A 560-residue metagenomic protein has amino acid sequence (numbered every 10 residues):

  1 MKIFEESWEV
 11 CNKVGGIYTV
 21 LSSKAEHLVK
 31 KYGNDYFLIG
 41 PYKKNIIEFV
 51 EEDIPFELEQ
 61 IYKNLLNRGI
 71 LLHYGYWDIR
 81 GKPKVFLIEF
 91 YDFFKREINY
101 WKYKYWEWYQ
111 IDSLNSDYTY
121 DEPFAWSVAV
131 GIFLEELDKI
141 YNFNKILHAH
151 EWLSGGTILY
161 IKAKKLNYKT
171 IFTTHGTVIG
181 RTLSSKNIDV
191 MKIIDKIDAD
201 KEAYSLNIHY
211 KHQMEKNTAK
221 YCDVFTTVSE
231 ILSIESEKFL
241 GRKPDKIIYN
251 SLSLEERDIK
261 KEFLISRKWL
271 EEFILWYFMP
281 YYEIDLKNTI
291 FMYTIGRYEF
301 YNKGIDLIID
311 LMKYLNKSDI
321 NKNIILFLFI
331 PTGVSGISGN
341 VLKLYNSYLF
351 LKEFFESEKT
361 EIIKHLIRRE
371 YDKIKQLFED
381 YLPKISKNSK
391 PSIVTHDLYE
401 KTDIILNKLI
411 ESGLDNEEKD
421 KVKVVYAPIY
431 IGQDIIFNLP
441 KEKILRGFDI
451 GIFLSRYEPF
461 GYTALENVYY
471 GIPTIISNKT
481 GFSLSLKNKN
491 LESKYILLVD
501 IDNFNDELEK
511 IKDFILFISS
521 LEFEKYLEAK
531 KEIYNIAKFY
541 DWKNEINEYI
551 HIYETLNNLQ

Functional and structural regions predicted by a protein language model:
M1-Q560: Catalytic cores of nucleotide-sugar-dependent glycosyltransferases that transfer UDP/GDP/TDP-activated
